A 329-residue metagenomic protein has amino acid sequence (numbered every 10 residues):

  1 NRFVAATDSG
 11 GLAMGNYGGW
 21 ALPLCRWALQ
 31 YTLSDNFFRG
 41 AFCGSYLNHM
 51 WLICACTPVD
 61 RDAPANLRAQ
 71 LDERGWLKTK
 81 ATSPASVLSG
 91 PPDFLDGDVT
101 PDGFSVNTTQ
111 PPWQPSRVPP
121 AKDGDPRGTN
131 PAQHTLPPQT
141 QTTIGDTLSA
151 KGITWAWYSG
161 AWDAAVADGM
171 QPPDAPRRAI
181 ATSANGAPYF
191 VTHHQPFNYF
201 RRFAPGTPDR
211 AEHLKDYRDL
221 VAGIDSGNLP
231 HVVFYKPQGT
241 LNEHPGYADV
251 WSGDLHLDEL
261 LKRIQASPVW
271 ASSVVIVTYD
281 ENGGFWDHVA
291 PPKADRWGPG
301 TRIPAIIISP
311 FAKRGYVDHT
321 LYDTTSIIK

Functional and structural regions predicted by a protein language model:
N1-K329: N-terminal pro-sequences and low-complexity stem/linker regions of secreted or lumenal proteins
